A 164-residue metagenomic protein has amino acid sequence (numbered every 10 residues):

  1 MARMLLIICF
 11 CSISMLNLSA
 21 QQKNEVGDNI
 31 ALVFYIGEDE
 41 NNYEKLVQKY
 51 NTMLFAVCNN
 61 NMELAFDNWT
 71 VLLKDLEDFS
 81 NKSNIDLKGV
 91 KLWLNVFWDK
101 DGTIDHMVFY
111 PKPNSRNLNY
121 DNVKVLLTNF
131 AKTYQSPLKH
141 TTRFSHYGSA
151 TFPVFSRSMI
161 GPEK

Functional and structural regions predicted by a protein language model:
M1-V26: Bacterial Sec-dependent N-terminal signal peptides
Q21-K164: Charge-biased low-complexity segments
